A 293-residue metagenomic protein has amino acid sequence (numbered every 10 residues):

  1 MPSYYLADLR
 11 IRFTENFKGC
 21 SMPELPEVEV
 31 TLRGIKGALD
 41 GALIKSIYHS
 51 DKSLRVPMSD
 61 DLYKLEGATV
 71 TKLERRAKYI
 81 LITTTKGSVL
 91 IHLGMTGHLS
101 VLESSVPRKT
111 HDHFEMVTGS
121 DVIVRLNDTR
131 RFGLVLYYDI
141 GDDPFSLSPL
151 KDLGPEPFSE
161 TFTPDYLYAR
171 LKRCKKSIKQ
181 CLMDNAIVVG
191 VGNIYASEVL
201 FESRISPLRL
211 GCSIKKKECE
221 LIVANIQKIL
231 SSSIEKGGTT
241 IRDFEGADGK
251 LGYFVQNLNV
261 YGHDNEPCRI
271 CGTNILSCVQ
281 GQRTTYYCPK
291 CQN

Functional and structural regions predicted by a protein language model:
L6-L9: Short hydrophobic targeting helices and cationic amphipathic motifs that mediate membrane/organellar targeting
E15-Y137, P144: Gly/Gly-Pro- and Ser/Thr-rich, intrinsically disordered tail segments characteristic of DNA damage-repair and tolerance
M22-L25, P157, T161, K215-V223: Generic detection of long, well-ordered alpha-helical segments
L43-D61, E74, Y166, R170-N293: Basic, nucleic-acid-binding surfaces and adjacent catalytic neighborhoods in DNA/RNA-processing proteins
T85, V89-G190, Y195-E202, L210: Phosphate/anion-contacting hairpin/loop surfaces
